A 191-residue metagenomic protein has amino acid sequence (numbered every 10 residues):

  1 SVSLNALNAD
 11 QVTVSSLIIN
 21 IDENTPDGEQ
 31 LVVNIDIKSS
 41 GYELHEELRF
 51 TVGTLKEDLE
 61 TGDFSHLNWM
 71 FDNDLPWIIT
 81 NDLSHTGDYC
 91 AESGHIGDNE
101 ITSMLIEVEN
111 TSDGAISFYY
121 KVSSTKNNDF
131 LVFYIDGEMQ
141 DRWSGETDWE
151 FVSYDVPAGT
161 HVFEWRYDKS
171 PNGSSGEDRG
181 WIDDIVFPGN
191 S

Functional and structural regions predicted by a protein language model:
S1-T25: Intrinsically disordered, low-complexity Pro/Gly/Ser/Thr-rich segments with frequent PxxP/GP/PP motifs and embedded
N20-G53: Terminal connector regions
L55, E60-S93, D98: Extracellular glycan-recognition surfaces and repeat-rich motifs
L59, V108-N110, G114-V122, H161-K169: Extracellular beta-strand-rich recognition modules
Y89-E109, D148-S153, I182: Short beta-strands within extracellular/lumenal beta-sheet-rich domains
K126-F133: Beta-strand acidic-aromatic groove motif in beta-rich domains, primarily in extracellular
I135-T160, R166, N172: Extracellular carbohydrate recognition and processing domains and analogous Trp-centered ligand-binding platforms
S170-G189: Extracellular carbohydrate recognition
